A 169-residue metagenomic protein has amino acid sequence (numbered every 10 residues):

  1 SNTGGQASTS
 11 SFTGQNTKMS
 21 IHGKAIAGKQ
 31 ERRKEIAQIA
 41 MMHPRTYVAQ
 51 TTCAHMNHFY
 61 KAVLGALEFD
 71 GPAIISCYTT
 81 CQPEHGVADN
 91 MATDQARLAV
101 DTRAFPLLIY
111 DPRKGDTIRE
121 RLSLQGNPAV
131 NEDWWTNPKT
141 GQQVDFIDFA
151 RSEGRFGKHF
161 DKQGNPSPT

Functional and structural regions predicted by a protein language model:
S1, S76-Y78: Short beta-strand segments
S1-G71, G86-D89, T93-Q95: Thiamine diphosphate
C53-A54, Y78-T80: Histidine- and/or cysteine-centered catalytic micro-motif in compact active-site loops
D70-I74, T102-F105: Active-site lining segments that contact anionic ligands and/or coordinate catalytic metals
T79-T169: Flexible, low-complexity linker and terminal segments
